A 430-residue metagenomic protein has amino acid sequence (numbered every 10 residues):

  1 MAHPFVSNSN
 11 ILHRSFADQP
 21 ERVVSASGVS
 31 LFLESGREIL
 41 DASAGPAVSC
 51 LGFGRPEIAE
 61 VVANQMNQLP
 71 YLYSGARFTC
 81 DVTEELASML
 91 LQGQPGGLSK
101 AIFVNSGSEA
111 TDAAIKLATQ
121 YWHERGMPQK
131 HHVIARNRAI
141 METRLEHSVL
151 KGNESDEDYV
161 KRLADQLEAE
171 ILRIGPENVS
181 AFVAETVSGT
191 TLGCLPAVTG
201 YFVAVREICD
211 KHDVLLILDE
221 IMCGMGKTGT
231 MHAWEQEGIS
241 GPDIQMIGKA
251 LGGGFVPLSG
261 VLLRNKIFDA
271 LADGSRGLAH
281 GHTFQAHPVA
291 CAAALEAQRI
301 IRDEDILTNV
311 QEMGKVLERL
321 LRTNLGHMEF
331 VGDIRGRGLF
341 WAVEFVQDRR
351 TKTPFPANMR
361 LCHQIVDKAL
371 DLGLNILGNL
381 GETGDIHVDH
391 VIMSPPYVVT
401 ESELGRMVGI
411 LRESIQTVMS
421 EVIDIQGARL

Functional and structural regions predicted by a protein language model:
M1-L430: Conserved N-terminal phosphate-binding loop of PLP-dependent enzymes in the Aspartate aminotransferase
